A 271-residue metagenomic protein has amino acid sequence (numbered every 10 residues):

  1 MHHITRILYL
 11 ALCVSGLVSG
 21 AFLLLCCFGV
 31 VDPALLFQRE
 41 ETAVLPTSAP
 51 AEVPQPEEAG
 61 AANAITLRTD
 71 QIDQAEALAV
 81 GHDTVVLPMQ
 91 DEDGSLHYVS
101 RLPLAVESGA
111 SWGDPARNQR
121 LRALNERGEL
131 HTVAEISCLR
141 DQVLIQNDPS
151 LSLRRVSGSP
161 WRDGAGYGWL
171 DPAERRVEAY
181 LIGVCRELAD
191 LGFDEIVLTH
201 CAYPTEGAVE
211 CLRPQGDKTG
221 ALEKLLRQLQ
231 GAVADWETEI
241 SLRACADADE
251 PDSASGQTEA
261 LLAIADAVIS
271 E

Functional and structural regions predicted by a protein language model:
L8-C27: Hydrophobic membrane-insertion alpha-helices, especially the h-region of bacterial N-terminal signal peptides
V30-N63: N-terminal, intrinsically disordered, polar/charged segments of Gram-positive cell-envelope systems that serve as
A59-T66, L139-R186: Active-site-adjacent "subsite" loops/lids of carbohydrate-active enzymes
T66-L67, H131-S137, D141, V197-H200 (+1 more regions): Aromatic-lined carbohydrate-recognition surfaces of secreted/lumenal glycan-active proteins
L67-V80, V106-L130, G220-K224: Aromatic- and glycine-enriched glycan-recognition loops and surfaces that form the carbohydrate-binding subsites
D73-L96, E187-V197, L261-I269: Catalytic domains of carbohydrate-active enzymes, especially glycoside hydrolases
T84-M89, G113-R162: Glycine-rich, aromatic-flanked loop segments that form ligand/cofactor-binding clefts across common enzyme folds
D93-P115, N147-W169, P204, A208-T219: Aromatic- and acidic-residue-enriched carbohydrate-binding clefts of CAZyme catalytic domains
